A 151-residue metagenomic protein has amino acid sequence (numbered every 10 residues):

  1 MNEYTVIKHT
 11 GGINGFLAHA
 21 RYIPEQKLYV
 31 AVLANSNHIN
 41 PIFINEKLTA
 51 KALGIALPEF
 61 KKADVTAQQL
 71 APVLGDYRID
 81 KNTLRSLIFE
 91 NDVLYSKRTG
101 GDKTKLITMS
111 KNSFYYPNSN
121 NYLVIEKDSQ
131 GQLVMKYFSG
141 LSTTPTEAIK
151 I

Functional and structural regions predicted by a protein language model:
M1-I151: Catalytic loop of the DD-peptidase/beta-lactamase superfamily, centered on the K-T-G motif and neighboring
